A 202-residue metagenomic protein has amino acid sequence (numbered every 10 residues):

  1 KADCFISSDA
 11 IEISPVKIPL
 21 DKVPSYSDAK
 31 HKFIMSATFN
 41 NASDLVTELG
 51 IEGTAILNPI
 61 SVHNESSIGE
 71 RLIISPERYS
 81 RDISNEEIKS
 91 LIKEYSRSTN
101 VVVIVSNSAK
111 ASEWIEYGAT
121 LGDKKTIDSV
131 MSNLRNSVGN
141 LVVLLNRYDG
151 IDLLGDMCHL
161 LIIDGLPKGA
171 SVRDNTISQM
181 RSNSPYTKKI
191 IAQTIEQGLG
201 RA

Functional and structural regions predicted by a protein language model:
K1-E86, G118-S132: A contiguous, basic/glycine-rich beta-loop/short-helix subdomain that forms a polymer-engagement track
K22, A42-D44, S112-W114, I151-L153 (+1 more regions): Short helix/loop capping segments that flank catalytic or ligand/cofactor-binding pockets
D28-K30, S67-E70, T99, G155-H159 (+1 more regions): Short glycine-/polar-rich loops that comprise or flank the Walker A/P-loop and associated switch/sensor motifs
A29-F33, N100, V138-V142: Loop/turn-to-beta-strand initiation segments
Y79, N133-A202: Conserved RecA-like P-loop NTPase helicase motor core
E86-S96, N133: Short, basic/hydrophobic alpha-helical segments
K93-Y117: Conserved strand-helix element at the start of the C-terminal RecA-like helicase core
V105-A109, T120-N133, L144-D149: Conserved helicase motor
